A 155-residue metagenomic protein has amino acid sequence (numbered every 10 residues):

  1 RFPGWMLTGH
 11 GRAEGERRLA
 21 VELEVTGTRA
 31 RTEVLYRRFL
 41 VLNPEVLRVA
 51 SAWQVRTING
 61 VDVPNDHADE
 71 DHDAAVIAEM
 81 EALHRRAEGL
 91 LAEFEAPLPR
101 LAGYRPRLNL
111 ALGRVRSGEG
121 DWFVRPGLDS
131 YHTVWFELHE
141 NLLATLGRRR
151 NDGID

Functional and structural regions predicted by a protein language model:
R1-F2, E24: Acidic/polar low-complexity scaffolding segments in large eukaryotic proteins
F2-G9: Minor-groove-contacting beta-hairpin "wing" of winged helix-turn-helix DNA-binding domains
G9-R38: Short, amphipathic alpha-helical interaction segments positioned at domain boundaries
A20-E24, S51, I58, G120 (+1 more regions): Short, flexible helix-adjacent loops and helix caps
T26-E33, L40, E70, A74-I77 (+1 more regions): Short, amphipathic alpha-helical segments
A30-D66: Active-site-proximal alpha-helical scaffolds that flank and shape metal-associated catalytic sites
G60-D155: Charged, low-complexity intrinsically disordered regulatory/assembly segments
